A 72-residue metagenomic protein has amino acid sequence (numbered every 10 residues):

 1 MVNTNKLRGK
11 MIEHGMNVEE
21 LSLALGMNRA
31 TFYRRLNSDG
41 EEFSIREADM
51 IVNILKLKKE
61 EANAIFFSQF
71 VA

Functional and structural regions predicted by a protein language model:
M1-N17: A short, Lys/Arg-rich alpha-helix, primarily the initiator
V2, M27, F43-R46: Alpha-helix N-cap/N′ positions at the starts of helices
M11, S22, V52: The alpha-helix within a helix-turn-helix
H14, R34, E41, E61-A72: Short, charged recognition helix plus adjacent turn of helix-turn-helix-like nucleic-acid-binding domains
G15-E19, S44-E47: Short, charged amphipathic recognition helices of the HTH superfamily and cognate SANT/SANTA-like modules
M16-R34: Short alpha-helical DNA-recognition segment
R46-E61: DNA major-groove recognition helix of helix-turn-helix/homeodomain DNA-binding modules
